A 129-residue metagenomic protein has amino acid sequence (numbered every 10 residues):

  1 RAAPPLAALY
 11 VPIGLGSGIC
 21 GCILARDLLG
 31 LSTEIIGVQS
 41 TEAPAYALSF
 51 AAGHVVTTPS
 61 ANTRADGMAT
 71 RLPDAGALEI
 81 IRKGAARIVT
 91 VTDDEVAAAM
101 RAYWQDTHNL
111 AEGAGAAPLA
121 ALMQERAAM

Functional and structural regions predicted by a protein language model:
R1-M129: PLP-dependent amino-acid enzyme catalytic core
